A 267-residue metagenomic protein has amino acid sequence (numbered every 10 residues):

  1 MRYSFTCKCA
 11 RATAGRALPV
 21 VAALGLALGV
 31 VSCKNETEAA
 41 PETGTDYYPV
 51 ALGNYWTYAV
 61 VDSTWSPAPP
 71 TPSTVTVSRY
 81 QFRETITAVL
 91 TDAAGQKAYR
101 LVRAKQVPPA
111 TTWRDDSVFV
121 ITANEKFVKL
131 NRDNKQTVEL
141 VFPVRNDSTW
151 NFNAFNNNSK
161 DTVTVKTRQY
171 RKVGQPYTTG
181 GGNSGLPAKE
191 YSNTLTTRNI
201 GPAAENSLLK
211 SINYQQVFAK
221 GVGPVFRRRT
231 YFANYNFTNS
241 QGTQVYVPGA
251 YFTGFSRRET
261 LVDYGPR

Functional and structural regions predicted by a protein language model:
R2-V20: Bacterial N-terminal signal peptides that target proteins for export
V21-G25: Sec-dependent N-terminal signal peptides
G29-S32: C-terminal motif of bacterial Sec signal peptides marking the signal peptidase cleavage site
K34-R267: Conserved functional acidic sites
